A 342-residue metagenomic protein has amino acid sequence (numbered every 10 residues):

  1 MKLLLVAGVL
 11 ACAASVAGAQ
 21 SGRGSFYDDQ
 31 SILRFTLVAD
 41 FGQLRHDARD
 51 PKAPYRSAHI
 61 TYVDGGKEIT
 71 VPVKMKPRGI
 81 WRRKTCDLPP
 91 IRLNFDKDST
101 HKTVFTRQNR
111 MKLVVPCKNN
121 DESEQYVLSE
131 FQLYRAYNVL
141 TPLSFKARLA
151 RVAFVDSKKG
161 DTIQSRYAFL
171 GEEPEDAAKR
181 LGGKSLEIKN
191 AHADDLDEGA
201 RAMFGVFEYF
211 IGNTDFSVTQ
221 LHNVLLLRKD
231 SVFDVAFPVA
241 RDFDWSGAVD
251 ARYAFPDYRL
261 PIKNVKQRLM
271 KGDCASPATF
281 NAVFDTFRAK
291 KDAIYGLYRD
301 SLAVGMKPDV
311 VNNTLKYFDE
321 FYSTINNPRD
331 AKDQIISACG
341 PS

Functional and structural regions predicted by a protein language model:
M1-V9: Sec-dependent signal peptide recognition, specifically the positively charged N-region followed immediately by
A13-V16: N-terminal signal peptide c-region/cleavage motif recognized by signal peptidases
A19-S342: Phosphate/dinucleotide-binding and metal-coordinating scaffold of catalytic cores in nucleotide-dependent enzymes
